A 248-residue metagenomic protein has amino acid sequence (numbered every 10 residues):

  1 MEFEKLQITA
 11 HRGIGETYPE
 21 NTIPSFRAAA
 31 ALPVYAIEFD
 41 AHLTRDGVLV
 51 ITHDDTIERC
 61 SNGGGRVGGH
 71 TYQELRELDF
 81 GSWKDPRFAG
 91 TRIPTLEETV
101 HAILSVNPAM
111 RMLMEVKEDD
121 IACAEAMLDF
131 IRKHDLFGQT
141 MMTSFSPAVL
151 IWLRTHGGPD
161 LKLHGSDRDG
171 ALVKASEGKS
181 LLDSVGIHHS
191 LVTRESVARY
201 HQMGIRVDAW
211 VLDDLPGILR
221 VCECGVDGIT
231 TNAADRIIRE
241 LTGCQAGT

Functional and structural regions predicted by a protein language model:
E2-E38, L43-H53, C60-G63, G68: Conserved N-terminal beta1-alpha1 strand-loop-helix module at the mouth
L6, H53-K162, I187, H201-M203: Metal-dependent phosphodiesterase/phospholipase catalytic core, i.e., the His/Asp/Glu-rich active-site region
I8-A10, I37-F39, M112-M114, T140-T143 (+4 more regions): Hydrophobic faces of well-ordered beta-strands that scaffold small-molecule active sites in alpha/beta enzyme cores
A10-E20, K84-T91, K162-S166, D208: Active-site mouth loops of central-metabolism enzymes
H11, A29, D40, L75 (+8 more regions): Conserved, mostly hydrophobic/aromatic
L32-V34, A102, V106, S180 (+1 more regions): Structural motif
T44-D46, I121, S144-W152, S190-Y200 (+1 more regions): Active-site-adjacent beta->alpha loops and helix N-cap segments on the catalytic face of soluble alpha/beta enzymes
P86-A89, H164-T248: C-terminal active-site rim and adjoining tail of enzyme catalytic domains
